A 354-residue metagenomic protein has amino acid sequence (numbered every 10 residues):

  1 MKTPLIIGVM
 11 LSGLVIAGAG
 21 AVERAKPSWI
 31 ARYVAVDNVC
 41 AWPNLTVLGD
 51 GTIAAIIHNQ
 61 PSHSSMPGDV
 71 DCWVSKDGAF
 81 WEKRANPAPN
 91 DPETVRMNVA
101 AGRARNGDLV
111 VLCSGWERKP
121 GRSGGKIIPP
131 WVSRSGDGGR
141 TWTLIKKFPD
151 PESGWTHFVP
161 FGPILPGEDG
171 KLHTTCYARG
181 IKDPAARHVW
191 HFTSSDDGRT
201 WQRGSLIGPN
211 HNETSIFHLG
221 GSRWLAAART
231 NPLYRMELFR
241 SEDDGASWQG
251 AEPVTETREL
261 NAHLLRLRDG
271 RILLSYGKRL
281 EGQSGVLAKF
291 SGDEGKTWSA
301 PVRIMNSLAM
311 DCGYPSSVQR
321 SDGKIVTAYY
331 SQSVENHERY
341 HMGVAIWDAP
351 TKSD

Functional and structural regions predicted by a protein language model:
M1-L5: Positively charged n-region of N-terminal signal peptides that target proteins for export
I6-V15: Bacterial N-terminal signal peptides
A19-D354: Asp-box/BNR beta-propeller blade signature and adjacent active/binding-site loops in extracellular glycan-interacting
